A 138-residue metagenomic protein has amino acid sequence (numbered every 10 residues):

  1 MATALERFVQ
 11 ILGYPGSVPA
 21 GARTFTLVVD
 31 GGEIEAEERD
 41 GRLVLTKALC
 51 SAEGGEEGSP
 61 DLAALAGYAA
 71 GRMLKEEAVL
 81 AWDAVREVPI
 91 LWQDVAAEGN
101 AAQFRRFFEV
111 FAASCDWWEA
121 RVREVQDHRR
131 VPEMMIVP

Functional and structural regions predicted by a protein language model:
M1-E37, L74-K75, A81-D83: Charge-rich, low-complexity N-terminal segments
A36-S51: A short acidic-to-branched-hydrophobic micro-motif
V44-L45, E53-G55, E98-A101: A short local loop/turn or secondary-structure capping micro-motif enriched for an aromatic residue
A48-E87: Short, internal acidic amphipathic alpha-helical interface segments that mediate docking to partner proteins
A63-L65, D94-Q126: Ampiphathic alpha-helical segments that act as solvent-exposed interaction surfaces
P89-Q93: Short, aliphatic-rich beta-strand segments
V122-P138: Short, highly charged C-terminal tails/helix-capping segments
